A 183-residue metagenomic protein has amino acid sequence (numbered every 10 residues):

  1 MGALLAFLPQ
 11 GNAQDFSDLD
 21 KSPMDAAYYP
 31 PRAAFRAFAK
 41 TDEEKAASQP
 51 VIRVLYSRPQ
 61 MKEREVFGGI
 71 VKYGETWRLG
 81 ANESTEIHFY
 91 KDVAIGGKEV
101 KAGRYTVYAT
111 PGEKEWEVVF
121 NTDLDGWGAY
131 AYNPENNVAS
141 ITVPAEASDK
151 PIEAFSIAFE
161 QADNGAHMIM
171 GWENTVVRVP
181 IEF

Functional and structural regions predicted by a protein language model:
M1-F7: Bacterial N-terminal signal peptides
G11-R78, A129-F183: Primarily secretory-pathway and cell-envelope proteins
K72-G126: Mid-length scaffold segments of soluble, non-membrane domains
